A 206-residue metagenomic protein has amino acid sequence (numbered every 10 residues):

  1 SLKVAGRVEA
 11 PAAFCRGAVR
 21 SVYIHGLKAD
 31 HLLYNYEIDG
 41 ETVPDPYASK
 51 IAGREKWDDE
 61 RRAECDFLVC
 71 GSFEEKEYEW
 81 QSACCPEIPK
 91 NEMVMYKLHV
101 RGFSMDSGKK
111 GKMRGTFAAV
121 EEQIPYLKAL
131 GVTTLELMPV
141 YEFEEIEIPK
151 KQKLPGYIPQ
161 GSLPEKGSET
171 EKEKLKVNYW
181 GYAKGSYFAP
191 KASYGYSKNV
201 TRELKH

Functional and structural regions predicted by a protein language model:
S1-S21: Surface-exposed amphipathic alpha-helical tracts and adjacent flexible/coil segments at the periphery of soluble enzymes
V4, Y36, L98, L127 (+2 more regions): Conserved, mostly hydrophobic/aromatic
V8-A10, Y141-F143, S193: Active-site-proximal loop/turn and secondary-structure-junction residues that shape catalytic pockets, frequently
R16, K112-L127: Short secondary-structure subsegments characteristic of cysteine-rich extracellular domains
V19-K97, G102-G115: The feature marks proteins involved in alpha-glucan
E87-E92, K128-A129, W180: Extracellular/periplasmic catalytic domains that process cell-envelope and extracellular macromolecules
K109-T116, E147-H206: Aromatic- and acidic-residue-enriched carbohydrate-binding clefts of CAZyme catalytic domains
E122-Y141: Catalytic domains of carbohydrate-active enzymes, especially glycoside hydrolases
